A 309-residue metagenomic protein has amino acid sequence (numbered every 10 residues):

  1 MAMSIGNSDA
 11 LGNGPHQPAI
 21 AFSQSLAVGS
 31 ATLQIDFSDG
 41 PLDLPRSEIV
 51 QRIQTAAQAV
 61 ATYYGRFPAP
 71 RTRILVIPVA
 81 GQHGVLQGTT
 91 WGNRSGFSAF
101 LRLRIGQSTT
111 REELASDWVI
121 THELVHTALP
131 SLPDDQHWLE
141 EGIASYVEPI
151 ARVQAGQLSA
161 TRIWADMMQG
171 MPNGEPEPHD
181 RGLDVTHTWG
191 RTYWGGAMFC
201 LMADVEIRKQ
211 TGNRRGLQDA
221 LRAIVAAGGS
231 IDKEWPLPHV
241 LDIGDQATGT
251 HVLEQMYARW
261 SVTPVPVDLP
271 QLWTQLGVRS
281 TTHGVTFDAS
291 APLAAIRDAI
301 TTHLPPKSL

Functional and structural regions predicted by a protein language model:
I5, G229-L309: Beta/coil-rich, acidic/histidine-enriched accessory regions frequently appended to metallopeptidases
I5-A19: Long, contiguous juxta-domain segments that are non-catalytic but functionally important
F22-L132, Q136: Juxtacatalytic substrate-recognition/specificity segment
D43-T55, T110-A115, V119, D134 (+6 more regions): Soluble non-cytosolic domains of exported or imported proteins
Q51-Q58, T62, S145, L201 (+2 more regions): Solvent-exposed, polar/charged alpha-helical surfaces in well-ordered, non-transmembrane soluble domains, broadly
Q58-R66, H126-L129, P149-V153, D204-G212 (+5 more regions): Sec-exported extracytoplasmic/periplasmic mature domains
G81-Q87, R152-Q157, G229-W235, P266-V267: Secretory-pathway/luminal and periplasmic proteins that interact with or process carbohydrate-rich
L114, D134-D204, K209-T211, L217-Q218 (+2 more regions): Acidic/His/Gly-enriched intrinsically disordered linker/tail segments that often contain short helix/coil "MoRF-like"
